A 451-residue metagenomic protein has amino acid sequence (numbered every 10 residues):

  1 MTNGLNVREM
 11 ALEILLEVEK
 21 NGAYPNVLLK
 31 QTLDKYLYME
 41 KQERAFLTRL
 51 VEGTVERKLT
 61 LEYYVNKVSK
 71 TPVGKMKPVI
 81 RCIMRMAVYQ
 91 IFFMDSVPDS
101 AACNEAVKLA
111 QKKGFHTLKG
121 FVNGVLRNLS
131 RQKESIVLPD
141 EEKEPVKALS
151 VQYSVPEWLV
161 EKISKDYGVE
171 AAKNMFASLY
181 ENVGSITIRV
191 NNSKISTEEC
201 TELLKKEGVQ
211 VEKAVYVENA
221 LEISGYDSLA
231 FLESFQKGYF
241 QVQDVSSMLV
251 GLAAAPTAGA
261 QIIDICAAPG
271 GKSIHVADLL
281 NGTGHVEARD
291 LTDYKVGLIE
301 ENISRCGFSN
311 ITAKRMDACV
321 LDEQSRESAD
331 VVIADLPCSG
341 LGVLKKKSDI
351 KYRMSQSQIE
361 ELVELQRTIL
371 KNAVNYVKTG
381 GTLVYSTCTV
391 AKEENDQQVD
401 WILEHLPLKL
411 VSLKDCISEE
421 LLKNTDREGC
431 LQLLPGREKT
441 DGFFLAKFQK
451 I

Functional and structural regions predicted by a protein language model:
M1-I451: S-adenosylmethionine
